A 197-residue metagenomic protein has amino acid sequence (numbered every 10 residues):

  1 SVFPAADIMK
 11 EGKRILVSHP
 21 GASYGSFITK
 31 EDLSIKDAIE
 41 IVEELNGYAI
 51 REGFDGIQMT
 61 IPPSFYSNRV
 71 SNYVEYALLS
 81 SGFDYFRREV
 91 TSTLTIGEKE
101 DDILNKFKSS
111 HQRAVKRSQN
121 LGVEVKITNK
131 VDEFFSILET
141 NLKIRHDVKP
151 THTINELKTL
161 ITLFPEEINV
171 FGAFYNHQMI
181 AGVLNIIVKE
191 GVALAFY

Functional and structural regions predicted by a protein language model:
S1-R14, I61-Y197: A conserved beta-strand-loop-helix scaffold within acyl/acetyltransferase catalytic domains
P4, R14-I28: N-terminal cap/recognition module
V17-G21, A38, S71: Generic structural signal for well-ordered secondary structure
G21, G53, Y85-R88: A short, structural micro-pattern
A22-S34, G97, Y197: A short, internal acetyl-CoA/4′-phosphopantetheine-binding micro-motif in the GNAT/acyltransferase core
S34-E40, D102: Short, conserved charged micro-motifs
E40-D55: Conserved acyl-CoA
E52-S64: Conserved GNAT acetyl-CoA-binding A-motif
